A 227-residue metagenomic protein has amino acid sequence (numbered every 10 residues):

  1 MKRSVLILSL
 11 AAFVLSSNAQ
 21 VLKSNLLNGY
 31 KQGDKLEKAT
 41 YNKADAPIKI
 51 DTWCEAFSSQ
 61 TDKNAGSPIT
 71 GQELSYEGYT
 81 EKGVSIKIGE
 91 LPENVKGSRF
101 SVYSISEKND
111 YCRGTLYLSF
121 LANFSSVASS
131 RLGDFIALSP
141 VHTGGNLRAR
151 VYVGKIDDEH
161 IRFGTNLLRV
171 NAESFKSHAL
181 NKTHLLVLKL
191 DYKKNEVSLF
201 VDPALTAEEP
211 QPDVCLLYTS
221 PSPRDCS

Functional and structural regions predicted by a protein language model:
M1-L22: Bacterial Sec-dependent N-terminal signal peptides
Q20-S59: Extracellular carbohydrate-recognition regions
E77-D158: Secretory/extracellular carbohydrate-interaction modules and structurally similar beta-sandwich "look-alikes"
F120, T183-L190, V197-L199: Short tryptophan-centered beta-strand motifs in secreted/extracellular beta-sheet-rich domains of glycan-recognition
D158-I161, N195-V197: Hydrophobic residues embedded in beta-strands of well-ordered beta-sheets
G164-H184: Short, aromatic/His-centered strand-loop micro-motif at the edge of beta-sheets
A204-L217: Short, solvent-exposed beta-strand-to-loop segments that form ligand-recognition rims of beta-rich domains
Y218-S227: Single conserved hydrophobic/aromatic residue that forms the stacking wall/gate of nucleotide- or nucleobase-binding
